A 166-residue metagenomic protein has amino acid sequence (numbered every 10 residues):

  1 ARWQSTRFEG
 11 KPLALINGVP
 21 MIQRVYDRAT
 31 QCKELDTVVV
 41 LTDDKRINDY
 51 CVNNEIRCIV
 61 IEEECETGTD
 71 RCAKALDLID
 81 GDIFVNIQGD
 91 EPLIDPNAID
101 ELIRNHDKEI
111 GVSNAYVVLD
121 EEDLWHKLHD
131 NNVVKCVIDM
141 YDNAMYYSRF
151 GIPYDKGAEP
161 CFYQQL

Functional and structural regions predicted by a protein language model:
A1-L41: N-terminal glycine-rich phosphate-binding loop and ensuing alpha1 helix
E9-P12, V25, R71, A98 (+1 more regions): Hydrophobic alpha-helical segments typical of transmembrane helices and their membrane-interface/capping positions
G18, E63, G89, I138 (+1 more regions): Active-site donor-binding loop signature of nucleotide-sugar glycosyltransferases
L35, G81, K108-V112: Short, high-confidence coil segments that cap the C-terminus of an alpha-helix and link into the following beta-strand
V39, K45-R104: Short phosphate-binding loop-to-helix
I94-L166: Conserved core of the sugar-phosphate nucleotidyltransferase
